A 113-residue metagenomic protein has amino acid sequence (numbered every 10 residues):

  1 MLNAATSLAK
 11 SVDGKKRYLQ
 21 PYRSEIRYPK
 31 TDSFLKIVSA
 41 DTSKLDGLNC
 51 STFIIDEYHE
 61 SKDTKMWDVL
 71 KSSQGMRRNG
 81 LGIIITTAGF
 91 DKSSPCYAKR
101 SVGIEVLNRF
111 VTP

Functional and structural regions predicted by a protein language model:
M1-S51: Inter-Walker segment of RecA-like/P-loop motor cores
K16, K62-P113: ASCE P-loop NTPase helicase motor core
F34, L45, F53, M66-V69 (+1 more regions): Residues in flexible loops and secondary-structure boundaries
A40, E57, T87: Residues immediately flanking
T42, E60-S61: Residues immediately C-terminal
L45-L48, D56, S73, F90: Residue-level signal for functionally critical sites in structured catalytic/ligand-binding pockets
T52-I54, I83: Structural motif
I54-E60: Walker B catalytic acidic pair
